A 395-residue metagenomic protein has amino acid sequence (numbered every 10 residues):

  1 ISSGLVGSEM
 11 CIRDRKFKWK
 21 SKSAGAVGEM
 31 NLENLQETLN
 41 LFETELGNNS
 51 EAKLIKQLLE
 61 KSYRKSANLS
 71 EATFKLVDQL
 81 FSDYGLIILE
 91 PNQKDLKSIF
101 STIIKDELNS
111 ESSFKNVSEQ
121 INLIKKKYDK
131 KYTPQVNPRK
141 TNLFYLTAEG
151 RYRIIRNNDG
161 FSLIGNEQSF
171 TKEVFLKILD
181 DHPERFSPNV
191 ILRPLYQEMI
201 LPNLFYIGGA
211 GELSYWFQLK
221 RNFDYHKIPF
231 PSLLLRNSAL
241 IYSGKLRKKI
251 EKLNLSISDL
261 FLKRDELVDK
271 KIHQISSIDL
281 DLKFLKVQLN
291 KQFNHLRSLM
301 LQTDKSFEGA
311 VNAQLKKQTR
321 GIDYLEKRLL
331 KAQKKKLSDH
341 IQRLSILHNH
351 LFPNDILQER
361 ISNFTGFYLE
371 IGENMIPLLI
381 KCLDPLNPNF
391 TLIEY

Functional and structural regions predicted by a protein language model:
I1-G7, C11-I12: Single conserved hydrophobic/aromatic residue that forms the stacking wall/gate of nucleotide- or nucleobase-binding
S8-E9, I99-I103, Y215-L219: A short acidic (Asp/Glu
R13, F17-I99, K286: Cap/lid and interdomain-hinge subdomains that line or gate substrate/regulatory clefts in soluble alpha/beta enzymes
R13-A24, S110-S112, Q168, K249-L262: Acidic, Ser/Thr-rich peripheral helices and adjacent loops at domain boundaries
L59-Y63, L195-F205, E326-L330, E394-Y395: Glycine- and acidic
L76-F170, E266, K270-Y395: Long, compositionally biased intrinsically disordered regions
P134-L204, A210-R221, F230-S232, S238 (+2 more regions): A translation/RNA-centric and nucleic-acid-associated enzymatic feature enriched in Class II aminoacyl-tRNA synthetases
P231-I278: Conserved catalytic alpha/beta cores of large enzymes that bind or transform nucleotide phosphates and polynucleotides
